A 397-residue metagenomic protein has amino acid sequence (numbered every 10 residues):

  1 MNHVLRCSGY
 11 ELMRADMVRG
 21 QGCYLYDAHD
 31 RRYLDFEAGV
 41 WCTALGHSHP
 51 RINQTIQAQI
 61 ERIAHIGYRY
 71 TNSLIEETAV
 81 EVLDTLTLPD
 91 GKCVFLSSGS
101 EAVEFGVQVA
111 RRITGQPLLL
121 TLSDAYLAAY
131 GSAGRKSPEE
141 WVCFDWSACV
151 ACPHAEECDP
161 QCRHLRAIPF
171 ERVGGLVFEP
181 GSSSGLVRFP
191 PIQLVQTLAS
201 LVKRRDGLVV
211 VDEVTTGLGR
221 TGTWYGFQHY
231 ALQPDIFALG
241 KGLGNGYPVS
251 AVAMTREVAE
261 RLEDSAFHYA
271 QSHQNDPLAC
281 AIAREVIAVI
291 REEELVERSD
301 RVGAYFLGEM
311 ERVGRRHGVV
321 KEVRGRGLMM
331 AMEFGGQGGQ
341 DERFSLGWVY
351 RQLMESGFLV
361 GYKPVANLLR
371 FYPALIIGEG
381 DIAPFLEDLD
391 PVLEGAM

Functional and structural regions predicted by a protein language model:
M1-M397: Conserved N-terminal phosphate-binding loop of PLP-dependent enzymes in the Aspartate aminotransferase
